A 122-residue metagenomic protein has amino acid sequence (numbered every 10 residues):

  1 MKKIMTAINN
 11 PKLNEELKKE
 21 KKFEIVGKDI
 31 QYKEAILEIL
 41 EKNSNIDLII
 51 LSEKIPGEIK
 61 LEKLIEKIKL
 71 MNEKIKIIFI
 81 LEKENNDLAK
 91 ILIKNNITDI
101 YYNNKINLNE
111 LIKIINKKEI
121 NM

Functional and structural regions predicted by a protein language model:
M1-N10, L17, I49-I50: Conserved acidic segment of CheY-like receiver
I8-N10, L17-S44: A short, well-structured beta->alpha microelement
N10-N14, L51-K60, K83-N86: Short acidic, S/G/P-rich loop/turn micro-motifs used as interaction or catalytic elements
A35-I36, N45-I68: Conserved phosphotransfer microenvironments
K42-N43, K69-K74: Conserved phosphotransfer cores of two-component systems
K74-E84: A short, hydrophobic beta-strand element within the central beta-sheet of small alpha/beta folds
E84-D99: Alpha4 helix (beta4-alpha4-beta5 surface) of REC/receiver domains from two-component response regulators
N109-M122: Receiver (REC) domain switch/output surface
